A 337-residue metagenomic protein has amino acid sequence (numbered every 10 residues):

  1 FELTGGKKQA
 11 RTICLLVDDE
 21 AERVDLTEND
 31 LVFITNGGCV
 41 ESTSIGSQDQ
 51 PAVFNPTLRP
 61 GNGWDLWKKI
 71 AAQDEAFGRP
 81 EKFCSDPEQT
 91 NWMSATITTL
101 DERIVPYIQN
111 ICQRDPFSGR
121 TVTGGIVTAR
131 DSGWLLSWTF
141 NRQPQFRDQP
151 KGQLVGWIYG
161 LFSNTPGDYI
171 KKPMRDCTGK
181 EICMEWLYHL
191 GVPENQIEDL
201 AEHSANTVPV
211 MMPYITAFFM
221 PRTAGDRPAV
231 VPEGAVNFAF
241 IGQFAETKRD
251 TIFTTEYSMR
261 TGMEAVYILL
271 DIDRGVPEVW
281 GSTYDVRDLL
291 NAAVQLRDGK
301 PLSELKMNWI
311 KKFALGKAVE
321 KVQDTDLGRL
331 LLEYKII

Functional and structural regions predicted by a protein language model:
F1-A21: A conserved short coil-to-beta-strand element within the FAD-binding core of flavoproteins
D19-L31: Core beta-strand elements of the Rossmann-like FAD/NAD(P) dinucleotide-binding domain in flavoenzyme oxidoreductases
N29-N36, E41-Y284: C-terminal segments that line or cap access tunnels to active or ligand-binding sites in enzymes and enzyme-associated
I268-G328, L332: Active-site-proximal substrate-binding core of FAD-dependent oxidoreductases
E333-I337: Charge-rich (especially acidic), low-complexity segments
